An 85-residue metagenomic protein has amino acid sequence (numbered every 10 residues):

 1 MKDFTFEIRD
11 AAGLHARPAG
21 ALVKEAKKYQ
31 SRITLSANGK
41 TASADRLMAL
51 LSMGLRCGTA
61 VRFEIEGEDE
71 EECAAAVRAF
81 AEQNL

Functional and structural regions predicted by a protein language model:
M1-K2, V23-S31, A74, N84: Short charge-dense sequence patches
M1-T5, A60-R62: Intrinsic-disorder/low-complexity, polar/charged segments enriched in Ser/Thr/Lys/Arg/Asp/Glu/Gln
T5-E7, A81: Compositionally biased, low-structure terminal segments
E7-A44, M48, S52-C57, I65: Compact, glycine-rich, soluble single-domain proteins
L51-L85: C-terminal structural segments of small proteins and small subunits
